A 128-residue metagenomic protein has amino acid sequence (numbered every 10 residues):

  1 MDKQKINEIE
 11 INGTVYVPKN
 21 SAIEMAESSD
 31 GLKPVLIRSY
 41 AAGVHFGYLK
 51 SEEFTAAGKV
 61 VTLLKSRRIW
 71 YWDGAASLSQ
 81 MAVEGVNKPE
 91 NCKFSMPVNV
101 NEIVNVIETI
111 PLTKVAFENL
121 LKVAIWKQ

Functional and structural regions predicted by a protein language model:
M1-D2: Nucleic-acid-binding small beta-barrel platforms of the OB/S1 family and closely associated recruitment extensions
K5-I11, V17-Q128: Conserved RNA-binding domains used in RNP assembly and mRNA/RNA metabolism
